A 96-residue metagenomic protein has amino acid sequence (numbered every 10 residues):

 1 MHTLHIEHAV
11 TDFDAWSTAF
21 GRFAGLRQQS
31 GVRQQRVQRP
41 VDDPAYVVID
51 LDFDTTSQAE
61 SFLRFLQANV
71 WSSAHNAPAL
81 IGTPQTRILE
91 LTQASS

Functional and structural regions predicted by a protein language model:
M1-A9: Short glycine-/aliphatic-rich beta-strand segments at the starts of folded cytosolic domains
A9-A19: Short, surface-exposed ligand-recognition loops at beta-strand->loop->(often short) alpha-helix junctions that present
D12-D14, T55-S57, T92: Residues that cap or initiate secondary-structure elements
T18-R36, D52-T86: An amphipathic, aromatic/His-enriched active-site/gating alpha helix that lines ligand/cofactor pockets
R39: Residues that line or immediately flank small-molecule/substrate-binding pockets and catalytic motifs
D42-A45: Short acidic/glycine-enriched loop/turn segments that link adjacent beta-strands
R87-S96: Short, low-order "capping/linker" segments at domain edges
